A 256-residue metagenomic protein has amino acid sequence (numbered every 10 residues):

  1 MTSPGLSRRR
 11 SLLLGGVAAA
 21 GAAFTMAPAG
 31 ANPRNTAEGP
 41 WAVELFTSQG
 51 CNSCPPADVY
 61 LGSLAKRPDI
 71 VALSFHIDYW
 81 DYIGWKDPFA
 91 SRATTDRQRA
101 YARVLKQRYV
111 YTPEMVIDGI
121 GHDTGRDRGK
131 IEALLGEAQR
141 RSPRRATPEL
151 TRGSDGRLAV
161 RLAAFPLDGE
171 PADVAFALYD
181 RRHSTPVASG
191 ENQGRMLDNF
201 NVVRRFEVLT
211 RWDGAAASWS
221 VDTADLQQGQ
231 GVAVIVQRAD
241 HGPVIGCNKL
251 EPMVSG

Functional and structural regions predicted by a protein language model:
M1-A19: N-terminal secretory signal peptides and thylakoid transit peptides that target proteins across membranes
L6, T25, T223-Q227: Short alpha-helical interface patches
L12, L61-R67, V221-T223: Alpha-helix C-terminal capping segments
A22-P28: C-terminal segment of classical bacterial N-terminal signal peptides
G30-L105, Y109: Active-site-proximal cofactor/substrate-binding loop regions of enzyme domains
P88-R108, I120-G256: Short, conserved sequence motifs used for protein processing/export or organelle targeting and for catalysis
T112: A conserved catalytic-core signature of glycosyltransferases
